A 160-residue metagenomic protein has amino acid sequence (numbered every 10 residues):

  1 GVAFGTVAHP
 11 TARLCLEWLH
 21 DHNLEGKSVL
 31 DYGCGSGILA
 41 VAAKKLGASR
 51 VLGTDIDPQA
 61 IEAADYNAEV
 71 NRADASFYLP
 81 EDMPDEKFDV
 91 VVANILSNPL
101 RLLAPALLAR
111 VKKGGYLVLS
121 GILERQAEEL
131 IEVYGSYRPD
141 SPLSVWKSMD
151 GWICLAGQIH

Functional and structural regions predicted by a protein language model:
G1-A3, V29-G33, V111, L117 (+1 more regions): Short glycine- and Lys/Arg-enriched binding-loop motifs that mark or flank ligand-binding interfaces
V2-P84: Conserved SAM/SAH cofactor-binding pocket of Class I
I56-H160: S-adenosylmethionine
